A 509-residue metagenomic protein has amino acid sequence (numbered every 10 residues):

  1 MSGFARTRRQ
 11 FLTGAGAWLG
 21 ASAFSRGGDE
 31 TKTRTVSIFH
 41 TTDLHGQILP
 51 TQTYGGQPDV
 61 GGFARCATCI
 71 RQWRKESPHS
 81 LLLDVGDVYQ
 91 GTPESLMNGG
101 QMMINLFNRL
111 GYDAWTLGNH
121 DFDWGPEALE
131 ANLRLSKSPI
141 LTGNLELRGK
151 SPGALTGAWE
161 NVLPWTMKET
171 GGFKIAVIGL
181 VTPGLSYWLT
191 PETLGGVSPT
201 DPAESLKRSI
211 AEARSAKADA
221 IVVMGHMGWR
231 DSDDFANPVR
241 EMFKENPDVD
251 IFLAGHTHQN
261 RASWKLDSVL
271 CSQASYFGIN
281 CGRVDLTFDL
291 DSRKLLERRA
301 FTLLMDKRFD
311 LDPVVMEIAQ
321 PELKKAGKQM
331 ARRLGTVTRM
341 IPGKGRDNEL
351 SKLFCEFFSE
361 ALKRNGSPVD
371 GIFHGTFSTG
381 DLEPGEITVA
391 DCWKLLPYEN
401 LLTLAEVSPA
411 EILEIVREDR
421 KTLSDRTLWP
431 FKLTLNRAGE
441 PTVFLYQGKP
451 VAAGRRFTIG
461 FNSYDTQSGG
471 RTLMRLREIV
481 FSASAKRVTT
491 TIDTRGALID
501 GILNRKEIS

Functional and structural regions predicted by a protein language model:
M1-L19: N-terminal secretory signal peptides and thylakoid transit peptides that target proteins across membranes
R8-Q10, G28, T458: Small/flexible residues
L12, G16-W18, R26-D306, E349-E360 (+4 more regions): Acidic, metal/ion-coordinating pockets
R34-G56, G61-C69, K75, W188 (+4 more regions): Catalytic centers of hydrolytic enzymes
